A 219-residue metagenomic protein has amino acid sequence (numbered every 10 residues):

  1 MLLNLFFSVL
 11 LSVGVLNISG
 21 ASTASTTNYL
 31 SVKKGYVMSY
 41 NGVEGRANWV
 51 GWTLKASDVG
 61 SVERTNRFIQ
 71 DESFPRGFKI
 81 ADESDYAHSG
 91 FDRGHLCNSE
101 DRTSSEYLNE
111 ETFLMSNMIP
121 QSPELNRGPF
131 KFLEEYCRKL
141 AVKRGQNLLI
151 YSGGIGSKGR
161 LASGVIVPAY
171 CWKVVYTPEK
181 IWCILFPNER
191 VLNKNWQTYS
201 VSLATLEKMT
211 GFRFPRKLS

Functional and structural regions predicted by a protein language model:
M1: Acidic, metal-dependent phosphodiester-chemistry machinery of nucleic-acid enzymes
N4-S12: Bacterial N-terminal signal peptides
V13-Y36: Extreme N-terminus nucleophile/cap motif
T27-N28, K34-Y40, Y170-Y176: Short, surface-exposed beta-strand/loop micro-motifs that present aromatic residues
S31-D92: Short, His- and charge-rich active-site/binding loops that engage polyanionic ligands
P75-S219: Domain-level detector of nuclease and nuclease-like folds in predominantly extracellular/periplasmic contexts
